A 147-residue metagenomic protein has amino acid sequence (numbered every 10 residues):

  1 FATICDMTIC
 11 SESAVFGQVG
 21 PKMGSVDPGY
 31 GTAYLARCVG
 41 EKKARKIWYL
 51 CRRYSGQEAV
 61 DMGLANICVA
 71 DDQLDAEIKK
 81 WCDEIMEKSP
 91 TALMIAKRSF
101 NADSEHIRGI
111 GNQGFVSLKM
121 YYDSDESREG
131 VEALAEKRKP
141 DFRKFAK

Functional and structural regions predicted by a protein language model:
F1-Y49, M62, E77, W81: CoA-thioester-processing core
I9-A14, A65-N112, K119, D123-D125 (+1 more regions): C-terminal long alpha-helix characteristic of the crotonase
G29, R53, C68: Short aromatic/basic micro-patch
T32, E41-A44, D75, A92-A96 (+2 more regions): A general structural signal for well-ordered alpha-helical segments in protein cores
G40, S55, A70-L74: Short loop/turn segments at beta->alpha junctions
R52-E58: Acidic, divalent-metal-coordinating active-site segment for phosphoryl/phosphodiester hydrolysis, typified by short
